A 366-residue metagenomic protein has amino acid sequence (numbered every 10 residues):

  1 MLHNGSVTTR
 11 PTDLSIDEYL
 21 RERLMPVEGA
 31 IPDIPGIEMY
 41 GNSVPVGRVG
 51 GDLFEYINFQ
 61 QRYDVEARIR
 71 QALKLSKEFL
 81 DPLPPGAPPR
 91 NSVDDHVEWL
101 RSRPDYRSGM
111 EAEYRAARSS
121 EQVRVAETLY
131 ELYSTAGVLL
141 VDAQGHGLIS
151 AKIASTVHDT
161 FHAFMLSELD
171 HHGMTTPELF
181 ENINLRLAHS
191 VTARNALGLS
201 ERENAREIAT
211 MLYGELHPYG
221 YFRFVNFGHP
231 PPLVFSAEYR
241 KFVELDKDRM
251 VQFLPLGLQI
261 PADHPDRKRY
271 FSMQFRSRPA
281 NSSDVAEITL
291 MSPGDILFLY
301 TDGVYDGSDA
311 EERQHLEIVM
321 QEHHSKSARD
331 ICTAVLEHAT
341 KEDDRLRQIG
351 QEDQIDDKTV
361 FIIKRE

Functional and structural regions predicted by a protein language model:
L2-E22, P26-P35, P45-L139, Q144-G147 (+2 more regions): Conserved subregion of the PPM/PP2C metallophosphatase catalytic domain
E38-Y40: Conserved N-terminal boundary motif of the eukaryotic protein kinase catalytic domain
L148-K152: Residues in soluble alpha-helical coiled-coils and helical-bundle/repeat scaffolds
